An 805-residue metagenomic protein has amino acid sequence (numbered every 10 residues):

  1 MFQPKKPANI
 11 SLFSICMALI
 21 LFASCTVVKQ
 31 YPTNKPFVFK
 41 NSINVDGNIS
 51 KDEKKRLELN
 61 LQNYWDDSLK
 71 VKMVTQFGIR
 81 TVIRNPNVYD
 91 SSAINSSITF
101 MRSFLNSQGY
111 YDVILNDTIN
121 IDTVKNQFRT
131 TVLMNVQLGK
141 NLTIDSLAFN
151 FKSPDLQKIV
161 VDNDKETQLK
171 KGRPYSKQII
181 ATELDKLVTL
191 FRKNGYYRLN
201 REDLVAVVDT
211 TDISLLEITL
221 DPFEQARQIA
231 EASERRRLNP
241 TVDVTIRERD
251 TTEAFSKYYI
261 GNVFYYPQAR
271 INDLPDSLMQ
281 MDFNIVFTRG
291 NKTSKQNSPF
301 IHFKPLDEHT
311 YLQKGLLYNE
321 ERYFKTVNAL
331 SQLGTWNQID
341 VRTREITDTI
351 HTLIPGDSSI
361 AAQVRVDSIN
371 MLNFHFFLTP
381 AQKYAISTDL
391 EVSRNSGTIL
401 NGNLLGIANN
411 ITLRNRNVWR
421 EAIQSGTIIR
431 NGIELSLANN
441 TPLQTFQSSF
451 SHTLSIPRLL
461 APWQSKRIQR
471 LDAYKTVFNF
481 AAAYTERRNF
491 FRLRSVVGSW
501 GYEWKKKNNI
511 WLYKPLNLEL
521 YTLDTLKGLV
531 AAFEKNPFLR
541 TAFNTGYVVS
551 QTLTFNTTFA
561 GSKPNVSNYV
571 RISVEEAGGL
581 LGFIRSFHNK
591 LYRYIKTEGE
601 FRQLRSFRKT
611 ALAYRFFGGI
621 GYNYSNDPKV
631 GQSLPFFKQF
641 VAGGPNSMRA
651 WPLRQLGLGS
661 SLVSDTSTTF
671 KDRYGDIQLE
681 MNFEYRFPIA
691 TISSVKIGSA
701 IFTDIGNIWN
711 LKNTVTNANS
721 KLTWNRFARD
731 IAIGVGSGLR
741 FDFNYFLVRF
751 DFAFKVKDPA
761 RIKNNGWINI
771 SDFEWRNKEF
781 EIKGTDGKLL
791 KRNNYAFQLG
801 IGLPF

Functional and structural regions predicted by a protein language model:
F2, T26-Q332: Interaction-mediating elements
F2-F13: Bacterial N-terminal signal peptides that target proteins for export
L21-S24: C-terminal motif of bacterial Sec signal peptides marking the signal peptidase cleavage site
G47, M134-K140, F151-S153, V244-E248 (+11 more regions): Flexible glycine-/small-residue-rich
I121-F128, A206-E224, F324, R344-F374 (+1 more regions): Beta-rich nucleic-acid/ligand-interaction surfaces
L156-V160, P299-F300, L316-R571, L604 (+6 more regions): Gram-negative/organellar outer-membrane beta-barrel architecture
S393-N401, R414, L512-I697, I701-R726 (+1 more regions): C-terminal outer-membrane beta-barrel translocator/porin domains of Gram-negative envelope proteins and their
A700-F702, L747-A753: Conserved active-site loop/cleft motifs that coordinate metal ions or position small ligands
